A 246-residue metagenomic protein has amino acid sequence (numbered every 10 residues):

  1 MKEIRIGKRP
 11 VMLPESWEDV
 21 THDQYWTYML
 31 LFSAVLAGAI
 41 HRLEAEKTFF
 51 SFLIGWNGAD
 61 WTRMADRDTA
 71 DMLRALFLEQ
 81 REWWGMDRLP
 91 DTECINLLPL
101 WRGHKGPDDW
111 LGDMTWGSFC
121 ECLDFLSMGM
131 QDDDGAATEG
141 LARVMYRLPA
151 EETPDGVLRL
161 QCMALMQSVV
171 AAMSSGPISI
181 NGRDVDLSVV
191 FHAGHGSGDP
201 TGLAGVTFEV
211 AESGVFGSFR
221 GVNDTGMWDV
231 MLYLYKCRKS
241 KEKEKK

Functional and structural regions predicted by a protein language model:
M1-K246: An amphipathic, hydrophobic-aromatic interaction surface with interspersed Lys/Arg that forms lipid/phosphate-bearing
